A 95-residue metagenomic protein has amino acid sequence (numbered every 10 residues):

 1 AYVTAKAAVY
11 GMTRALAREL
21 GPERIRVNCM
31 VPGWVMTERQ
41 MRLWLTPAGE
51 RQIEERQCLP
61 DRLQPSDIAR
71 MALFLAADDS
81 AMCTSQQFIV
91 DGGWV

Functional and structural regions predicted by a protein language model:
Y2, Y10: Catalytic tyrosine of NAD(P)H-dependent dehydrogenase/reductases that use a Tyr as the general acid/base
A5, T13: Active-site helix of classical SDR
K6, A69: Conserved catalytic core of two-component sensor histidine kinases
R18-P22, A81: Alpha-helical segment proximal to the catalytic Tyr-Lys
P22, W34-Q57: A glycine/serine/threonine-rich, flexible loop-to-helix segment that serves as the NAD(P) cofactor-binding "lid"
R26-M36, A76, I89-D91: Conserved SDR Rossmann-fold cofactor-binding beta-strand/turn motif
Q57-I68, D79: A conserved structural motif in NAD(P)-dependent oxidoreductases
L73, T84-V95: Short C-terminal tail/terminal secondary-structure segment of NAD(P)H-dependent dehydrogenase/reductase domains
